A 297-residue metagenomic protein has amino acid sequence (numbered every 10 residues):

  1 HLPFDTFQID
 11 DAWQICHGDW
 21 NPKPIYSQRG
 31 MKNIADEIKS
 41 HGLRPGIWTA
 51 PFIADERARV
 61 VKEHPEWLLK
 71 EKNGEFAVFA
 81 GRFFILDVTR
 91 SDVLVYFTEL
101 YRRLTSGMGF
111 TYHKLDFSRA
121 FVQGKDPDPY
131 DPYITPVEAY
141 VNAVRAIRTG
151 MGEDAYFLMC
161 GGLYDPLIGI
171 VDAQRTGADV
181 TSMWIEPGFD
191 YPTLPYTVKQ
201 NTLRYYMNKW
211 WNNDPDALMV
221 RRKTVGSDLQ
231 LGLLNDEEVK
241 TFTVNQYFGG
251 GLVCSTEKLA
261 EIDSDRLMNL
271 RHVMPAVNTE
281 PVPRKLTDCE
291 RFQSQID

Functional and structural regions predicted by a protein language model:
H1-R102, S106-Y112, S118-Y130: Aromatic-lined carbohydrate-binding/catalytic grooves of carbohydrate-active enzymes
L2-P3, R44, Y156, V253-C254 (+2 more regions): Intrinsically disordered or highly flexible coil/loop and linker segments, enriched in small and charged/polar residues
H17-D19, E56-A58, L167-I170, F292-I296: Short, solvent-exposed polar/charged micro-motifs at secondary-structure junctions
S27-N33, T135-A146: Well-ordered, non-membrane alpha-helical segments in soluble/globular domains
I34-E37, H41, L100-G107, A143-G150 (+3 more regions): Generic, well-ordered alpha-helical scaffold segments in large soluble proteins
D55-E56, V60-V95, E99, E138 (+1 more regions): Glycan-recognition surfaces
K125-T135, I170-D172: Short glycine/threonine-rich loop-to-helix capping motif typified by GTGT followed within a few residues by an Asp-Pro
K258-D297: Non-catalytic C-terminal accessory modules of carbohydrate-active enzymes
